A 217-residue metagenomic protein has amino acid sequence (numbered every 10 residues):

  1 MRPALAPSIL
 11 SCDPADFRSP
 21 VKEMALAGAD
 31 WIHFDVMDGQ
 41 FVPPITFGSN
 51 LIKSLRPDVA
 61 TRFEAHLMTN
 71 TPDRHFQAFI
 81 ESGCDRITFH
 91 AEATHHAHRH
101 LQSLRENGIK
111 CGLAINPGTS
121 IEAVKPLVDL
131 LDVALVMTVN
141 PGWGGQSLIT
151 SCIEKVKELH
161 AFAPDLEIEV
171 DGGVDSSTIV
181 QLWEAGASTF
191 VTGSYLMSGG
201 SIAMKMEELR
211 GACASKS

Functional and structural regions predicted by a protein language model:
P3-S8, I32-F34, F63-L67, I87-F89 (+4 more regions): Hydrophobic faces of well-ordered beta-strands that scaffold small-molecule active sites in alpha/beta enzyme cores
F17, M24, D35, F79 (+6 more regions): Conserved, mostly hydrophobic/aromatic
V21, D73-E81, T119-D129, V174-F190: Catalytic cores of alpha/beta
F34-S103, N107: N-terminal active-site wall of soluble small-molecule enzyme domains
D38-T46, N50, P117, A123-K157 (+2 more regions): Glycine/Thr-rich beta-alpha phosphate-binding loop at enzyme active sites
I45-A65, S103-G112, C152-E169, L209-S217: Alpha-helix-loop-beta-strand connector modules within alpha/beta enzyme cores
I87-H95, L135-G145, A185-K205: Glycine-rich phosphate-binding active-site loops on the catalytic face of alpha/beta enzymes
L104, W183, Y195-S217: C-terminal helical cap(s) of enzyme catalytic domains, especially alpha/beta-barrels
